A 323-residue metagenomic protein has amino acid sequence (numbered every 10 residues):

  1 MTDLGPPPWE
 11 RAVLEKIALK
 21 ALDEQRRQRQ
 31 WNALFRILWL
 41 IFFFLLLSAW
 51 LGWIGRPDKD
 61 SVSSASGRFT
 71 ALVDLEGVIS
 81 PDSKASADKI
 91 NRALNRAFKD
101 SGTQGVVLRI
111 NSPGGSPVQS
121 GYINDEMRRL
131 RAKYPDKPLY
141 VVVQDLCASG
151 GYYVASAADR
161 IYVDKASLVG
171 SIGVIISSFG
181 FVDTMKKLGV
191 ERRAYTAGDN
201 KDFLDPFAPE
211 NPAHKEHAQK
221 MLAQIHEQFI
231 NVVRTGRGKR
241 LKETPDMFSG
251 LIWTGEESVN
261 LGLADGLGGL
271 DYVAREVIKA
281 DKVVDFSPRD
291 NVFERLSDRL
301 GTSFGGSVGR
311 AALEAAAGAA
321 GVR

Functional and structural regions predicted by a protein language model:
M1-D164, I175-R323: N-terminal organellar transit peptides
S171: Extracytoplasmic ligand-binding site segments that recognize negatively charged/polar headgroups
